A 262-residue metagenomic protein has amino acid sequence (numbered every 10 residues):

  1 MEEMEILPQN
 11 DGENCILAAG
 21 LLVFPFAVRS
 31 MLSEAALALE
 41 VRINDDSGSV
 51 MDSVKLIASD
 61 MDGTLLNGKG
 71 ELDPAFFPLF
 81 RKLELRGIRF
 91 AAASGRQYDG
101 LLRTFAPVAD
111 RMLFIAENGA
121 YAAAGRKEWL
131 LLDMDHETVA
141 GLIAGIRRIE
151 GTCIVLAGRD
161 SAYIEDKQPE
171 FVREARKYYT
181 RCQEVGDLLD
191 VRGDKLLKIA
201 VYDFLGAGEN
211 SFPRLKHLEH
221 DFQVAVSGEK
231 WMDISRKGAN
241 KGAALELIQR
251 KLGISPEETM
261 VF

Functional and structural regions predicted by a protein language model:
M1-M4, M31: Methionine residue identity
P8-D11: Cationic, amphipathic, low-complexity segments that mediate targeting or membrane/lipid association
F24-F26: Aromatic (phenylalanine/tyrosine) cluster motif
E34, A38-V50: Short, Lys/Arg-enriched N-terminal segments with co-localized hydrophobic residues within the first ~10-30 amino acids
K55-G68: Asp-based phosphoryl-transfer active-site loop
L72-V172: Active-site phosphate-binding/coordination module
G145, G151-F262: Conserved acidic, metal-coordinating active-site core of Asp-based, Mg2+-dependent phosphoryl-transfer enzymes
